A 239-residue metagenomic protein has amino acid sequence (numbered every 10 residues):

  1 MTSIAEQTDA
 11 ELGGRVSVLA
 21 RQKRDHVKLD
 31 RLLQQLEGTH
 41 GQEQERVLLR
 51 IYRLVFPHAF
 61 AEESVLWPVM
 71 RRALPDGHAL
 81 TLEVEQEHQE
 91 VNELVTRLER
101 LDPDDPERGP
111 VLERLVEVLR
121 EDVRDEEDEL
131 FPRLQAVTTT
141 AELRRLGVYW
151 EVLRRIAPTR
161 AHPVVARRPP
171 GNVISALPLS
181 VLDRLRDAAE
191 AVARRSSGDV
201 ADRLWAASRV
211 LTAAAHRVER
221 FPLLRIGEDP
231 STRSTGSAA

Functional and structural regions predicted by a protein language model:
M1-A239: Small-residue-biased structural context
